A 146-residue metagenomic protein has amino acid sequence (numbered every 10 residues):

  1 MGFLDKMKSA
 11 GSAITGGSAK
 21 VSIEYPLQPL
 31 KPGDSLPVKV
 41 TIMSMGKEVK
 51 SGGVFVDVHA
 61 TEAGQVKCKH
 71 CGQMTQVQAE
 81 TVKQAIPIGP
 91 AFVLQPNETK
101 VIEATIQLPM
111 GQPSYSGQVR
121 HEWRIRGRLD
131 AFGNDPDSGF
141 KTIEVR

Functional and structural regions predicted by a protein language model:
M1-R146: N-terminal onset of structured domains
